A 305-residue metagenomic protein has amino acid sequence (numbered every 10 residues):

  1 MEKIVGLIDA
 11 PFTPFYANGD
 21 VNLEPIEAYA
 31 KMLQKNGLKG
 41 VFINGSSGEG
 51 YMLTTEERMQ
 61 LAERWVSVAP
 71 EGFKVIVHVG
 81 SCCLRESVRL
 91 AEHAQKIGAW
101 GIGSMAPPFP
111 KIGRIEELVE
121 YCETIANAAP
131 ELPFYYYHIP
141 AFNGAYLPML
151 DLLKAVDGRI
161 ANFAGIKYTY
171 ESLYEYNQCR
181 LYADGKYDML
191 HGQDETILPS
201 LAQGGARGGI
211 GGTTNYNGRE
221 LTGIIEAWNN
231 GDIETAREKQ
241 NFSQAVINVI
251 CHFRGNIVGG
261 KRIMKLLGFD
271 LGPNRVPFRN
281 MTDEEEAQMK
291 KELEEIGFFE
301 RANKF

Functional and structural regions predicted by a protein language model:
E2-A145, N303: Active-site beta->alpha loop and helix N-cap motifs at the rims of alpha/beta catalytic domains
E27, M59, E63, V88 (+6 more regions): Generic alpha-helical structural signal
K35, P199-F305: Structured C-terminal cap/extension of enzyme domains
N36, Q60, R64-A69, H93-I97 (+7 more regions): Alpha-helical structural signal in soluble globular domains
E49-G50, P110-K111, S172, L198 (+2 more regions): Short secondary-structure capping/turn micro-motifs that flank functional sites
A128-L132, P140-Q244, I250-C251: Catalytic alpha/beta core domains of metabolic enzymes, predominantly
